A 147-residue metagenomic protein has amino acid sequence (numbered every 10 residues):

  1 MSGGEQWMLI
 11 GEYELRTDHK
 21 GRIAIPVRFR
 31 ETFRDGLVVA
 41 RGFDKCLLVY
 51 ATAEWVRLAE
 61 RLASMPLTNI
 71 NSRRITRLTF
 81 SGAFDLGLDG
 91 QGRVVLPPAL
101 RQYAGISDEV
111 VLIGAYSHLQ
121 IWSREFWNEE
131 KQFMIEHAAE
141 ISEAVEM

Functional and structural regions predicted by a protein language model:
M1-L15, H19, V27-L86, G90 (+1 more regions): Flexible "stalk/tail and boundary" regions
